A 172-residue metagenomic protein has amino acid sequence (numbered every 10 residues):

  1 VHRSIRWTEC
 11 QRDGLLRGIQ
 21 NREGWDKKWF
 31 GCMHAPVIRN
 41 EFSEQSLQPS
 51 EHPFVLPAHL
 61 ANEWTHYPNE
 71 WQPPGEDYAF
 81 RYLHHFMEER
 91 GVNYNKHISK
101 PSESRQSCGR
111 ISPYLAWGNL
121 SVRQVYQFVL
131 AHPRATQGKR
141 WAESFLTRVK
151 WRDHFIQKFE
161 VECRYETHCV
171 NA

Functional and structural regions predicted by a protein language model:
V1-D77: Beta-rich, aromatic/charged-enriched effector core domains that present basic-aromatic interfaces for binding
Y78-F80, H84-A172: Gly/Thr-rich phosphate-binding loop signature of adenosyl cofactor/nucleotide-binding cores
